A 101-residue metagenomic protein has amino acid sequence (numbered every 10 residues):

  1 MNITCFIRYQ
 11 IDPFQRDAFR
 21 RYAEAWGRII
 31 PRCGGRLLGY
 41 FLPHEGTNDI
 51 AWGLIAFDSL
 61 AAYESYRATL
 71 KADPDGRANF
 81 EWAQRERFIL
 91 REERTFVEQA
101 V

Functional and structural regions predicted by a protein language model:
M1, D12, L38-G39: Short hydrophobic/aromatic-rich motifs at helix boundaries and adjacent loops
M1-N2, V101: Absolute protein N-terminus
I3-R8, F19, I30, A51-F57: Short, structured motif recognition centered on aromatic/hydrophobic residues
Q10-D12, A56-D58, V97: Solvent-exposed residues in well-ordered beta-strands and their adjoining turns, especially edge/terminal strands
I11-R21: Short, surface-exposed ligand-recognition loops at beta-strand->loop->(often short) alpha-helix junctions that present
R21-L38, A56-E93, V101: An amphipathic, aromatic/His-enriched active-site/gating alpha helix that lines ligand/cofactor pockets
Y40-H44: Short, solvent-exposed loop/turn elements at beta->coil junctions and helix N-caps that rim active or binding pockets
G46-D49: Short acidic/glycine-enriched loop/turn segments that link adjacent beta-strands
